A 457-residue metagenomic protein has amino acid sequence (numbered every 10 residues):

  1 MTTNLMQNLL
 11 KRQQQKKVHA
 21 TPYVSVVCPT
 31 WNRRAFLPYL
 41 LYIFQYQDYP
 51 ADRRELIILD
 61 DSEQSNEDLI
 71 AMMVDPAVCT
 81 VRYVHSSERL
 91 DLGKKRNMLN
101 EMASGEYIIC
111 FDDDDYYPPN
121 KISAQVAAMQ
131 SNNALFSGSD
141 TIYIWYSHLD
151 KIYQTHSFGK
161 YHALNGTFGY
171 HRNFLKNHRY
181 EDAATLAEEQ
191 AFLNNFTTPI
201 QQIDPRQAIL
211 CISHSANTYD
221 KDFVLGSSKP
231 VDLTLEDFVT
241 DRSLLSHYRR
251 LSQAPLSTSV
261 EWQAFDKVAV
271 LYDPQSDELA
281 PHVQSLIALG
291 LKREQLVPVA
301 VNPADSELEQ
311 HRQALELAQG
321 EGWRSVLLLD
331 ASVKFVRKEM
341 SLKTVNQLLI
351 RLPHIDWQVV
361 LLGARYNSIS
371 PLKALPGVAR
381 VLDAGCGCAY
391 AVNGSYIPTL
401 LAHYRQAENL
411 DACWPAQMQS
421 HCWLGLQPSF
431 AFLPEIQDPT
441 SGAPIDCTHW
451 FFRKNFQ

Functional and structural regions predicted by a protein language model:
M1-Y46, R250-A280: N-proximal low-complexity "stem/linker" segments adjacent to membrane-targeting elements
L41-H85, Q284-N302, S341: Acidic donor-binding segment of Leloir-type glycosyltransferases
S86-A103, D305-L317: Glycine-rich, basic loop-to-helix element that forms the pyrophosphate-binding segment of sugar-nucleotide handling
G93, L135-S137, I144, D150-Y170 (+1 more regions): A recurrent flexible, glycine/aromatic-enriched loop bordering the glycosyltransferase active site that acts as
S104-E106, A163-H178, C386-L401: Conserved nucleotide-sugar donor-binding and metal-coordinating catalytic region shared by glycosyltransferases
G105-Y117, R324-K334: Short beta-strand-to-loop acidic/aromatic patch adjacent to the donor-nucleotide binding site
N120-I152, N346-S370: Conserved donor NDP-sugar-binding/catalytic core segment of glycosyltransferases
A183-A184, R206-I209, S215, G226-L233 (+2 more regions): An acidic/histidine-cluster motif and surrounding catalytic segment that typifies divalent-metal-assisted enzyme active
